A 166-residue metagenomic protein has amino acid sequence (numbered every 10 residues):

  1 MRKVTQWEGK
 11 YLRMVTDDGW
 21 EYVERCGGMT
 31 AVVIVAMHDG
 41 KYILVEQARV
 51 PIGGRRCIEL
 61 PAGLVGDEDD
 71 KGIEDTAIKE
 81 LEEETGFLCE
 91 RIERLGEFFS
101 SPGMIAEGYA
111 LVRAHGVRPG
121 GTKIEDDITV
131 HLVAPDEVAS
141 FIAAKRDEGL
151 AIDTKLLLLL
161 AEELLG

Functional and structural regions predicted by a protein language model:
R2-H38, Q47: Acidic, metal-coordinating catalytic segment for phosphate/diphosphate chemistry, firing primarily on the Nudix
E8-Y11, E148-L156: Short glycine/proline-enriched turn or capping motifs at secondary-structure junctions
G28-V33, H38-K41, G63-I152: Unchanged
A31, L44, I52-G54: Short acidic/glycine-rich loop or secondary-structure boundary segments that cap or lie
Q47-V50, D69: Short coil/turn segments
I52-I58, I105: A conserved beta-turn-beta hairpin within the catalytic core of GNAT-like acetyltransferases that forms part
D153-G166: Charged phosphate-binding loop/patch that engages nucleotide di/tri-phosphates or the phosphate backbone of nucleic
